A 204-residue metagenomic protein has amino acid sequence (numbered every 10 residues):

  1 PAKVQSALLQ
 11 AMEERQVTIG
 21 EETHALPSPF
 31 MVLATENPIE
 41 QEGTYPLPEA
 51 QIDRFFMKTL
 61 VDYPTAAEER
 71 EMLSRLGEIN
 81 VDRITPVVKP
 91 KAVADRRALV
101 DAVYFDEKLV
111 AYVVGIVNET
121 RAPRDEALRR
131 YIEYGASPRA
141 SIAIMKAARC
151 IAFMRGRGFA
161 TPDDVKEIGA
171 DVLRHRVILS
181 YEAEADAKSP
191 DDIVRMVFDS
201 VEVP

Functional and structural regions predicted by a protein language model:
K3-A7, M12-V103, R149-I151: Canonical AAA+ ATPase core
Q5, P29, I52-D53, E69 (+5 more regions): Alpha-helical structural signal
E13, S74, E78, N118-A122 (+2 more regions): Residues at helix-coil transition
Y45, D62, P86, A102-D106 (+3 more regions): Alpha-helix initiation/capping motif
L47, E68, V88, Y104 (+4 more regions): Alpha-helix N-cap and coil->helix boundary residues
M72-L73, V113, I168-L173: Short alpha-helical scaffolding segments that buttress acidic/His motifs in well-ordered protein cores
R83-I144: Conserved AAA+ ATPase small/helical "lid" subdomain
A122-P204: C-terminal engagement/docking regions of AAA+ P-loop ATPases
